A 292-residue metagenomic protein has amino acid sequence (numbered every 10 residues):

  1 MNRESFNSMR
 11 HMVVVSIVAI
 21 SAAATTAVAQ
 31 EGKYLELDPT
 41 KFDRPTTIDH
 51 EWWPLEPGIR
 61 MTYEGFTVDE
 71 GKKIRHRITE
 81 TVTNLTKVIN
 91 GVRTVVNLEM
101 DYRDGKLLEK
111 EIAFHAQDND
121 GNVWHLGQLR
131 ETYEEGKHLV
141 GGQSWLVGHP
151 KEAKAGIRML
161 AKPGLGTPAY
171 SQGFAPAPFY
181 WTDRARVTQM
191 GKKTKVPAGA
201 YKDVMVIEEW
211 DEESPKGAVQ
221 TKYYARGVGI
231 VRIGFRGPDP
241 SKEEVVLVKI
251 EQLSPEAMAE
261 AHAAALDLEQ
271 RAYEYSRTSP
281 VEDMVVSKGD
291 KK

Functional and structural regions predicted by a protein language model:
N2-V15: Bacterial N-terminal signal peptides that target proteins for export
M12-A24: Bacterial N-terminal signal peptides
T25-A29: Sec/Tat signal peptide C-region and signal peptidase I cleavage site
Q30-K292: Conserved functional acidic sites
